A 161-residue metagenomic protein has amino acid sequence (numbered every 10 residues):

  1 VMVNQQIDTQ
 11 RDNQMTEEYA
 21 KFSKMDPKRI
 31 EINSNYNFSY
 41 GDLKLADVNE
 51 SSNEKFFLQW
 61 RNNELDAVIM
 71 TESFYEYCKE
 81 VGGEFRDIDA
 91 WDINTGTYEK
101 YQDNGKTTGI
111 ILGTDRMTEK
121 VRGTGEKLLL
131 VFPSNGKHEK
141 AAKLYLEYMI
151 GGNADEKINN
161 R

Functional and structural regions predicted by a protein language model:
V1-Q6, N160-R161: Gram-positive cell-envelope targeting signals
Q6-T9, S73-Y77, G136-K137: Solvent-exposed loop/turn segments at secondary-structure junctions within structured extracellular/periplasmic domains
T9-F74: Extracytoplasmic/periplasmic/luminal assembly and interaction segments in envelope/secretory/respiratory proteins
E50-G105: Extracytoplasmic "Venus flytrap"/periplasmic binding protein-like
I93-V131: Periplasmic-binding protein-like
G125-K137, K157-N159: A bilobed periplasmic-binding-protein/Venus flytrap-type ligand-binding module shared by bacterial periplasmic
K137-Y148: Short amphipathic alpha-helical coupling segments at ligand-binding clamshell hinges and other catalytic/signaling
M149-R161: Periplasmic-binding protein-like
